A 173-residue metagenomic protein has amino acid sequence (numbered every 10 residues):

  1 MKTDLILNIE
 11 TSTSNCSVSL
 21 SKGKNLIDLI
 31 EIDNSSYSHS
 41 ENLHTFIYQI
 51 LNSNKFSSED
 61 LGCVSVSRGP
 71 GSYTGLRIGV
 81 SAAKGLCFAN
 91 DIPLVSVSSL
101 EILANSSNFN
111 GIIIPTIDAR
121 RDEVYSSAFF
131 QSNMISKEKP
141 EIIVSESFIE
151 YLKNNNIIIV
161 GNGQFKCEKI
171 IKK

Functional and structural regions predicted by a protein language model:
M1-R68: N-terminal beta-alpha supersecondary unit
K2, S35, P93-K173: Surface "functional belts" at beta-alpha junctions
N25, S72, N133-M134: Residue-level signal for well-ordered, solvent-exposed loop/turn and beta-edge residues enriched in charged/polar side
N25-I27, V80-L86, E123-F130: Short, basic/glycine-rich phosphate-binding loops at helix/coil junctions that contact nucleotide phosphates
N42-T45, S81, G85, I102: Short amphipathic alpha-helical face segments that pack within enzyme cores and frequently flank/anchor catalytic
S53-E59, F88-S99: Phosphate-handling active-site elements
C63-L94: DPxDG-like acidic metal-binding loop motif
